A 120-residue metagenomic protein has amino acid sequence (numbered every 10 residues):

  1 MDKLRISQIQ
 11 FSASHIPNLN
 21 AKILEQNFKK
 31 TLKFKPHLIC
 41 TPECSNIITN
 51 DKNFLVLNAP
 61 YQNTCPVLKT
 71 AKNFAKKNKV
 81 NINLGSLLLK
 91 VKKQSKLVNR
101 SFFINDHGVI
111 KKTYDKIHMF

Functional and structural regions predicted by a protein language model:
M1-K3, V56-L57: Short, Lys/Arg-enriched, disordered terminal segments
D2-H15, N20, C40, R100 (+1 more regions): Active-site-proximal beta-strand elements of phosphoester/diester hydrolases
P17, K29-H107, K111-T113: Cys-nucleophile CN-hydrolase/nitrilase-fold catalytic domain and related Cys-dependent amidase chemistry that acts on
K22-K29: Short catalytic helix/loop segments, enriched in acidic residues and glycine and frequently bearing histidine
M119-F120: A short local loop/turn or secondary-structure capping micro-motif enriched for an aromatic residue
